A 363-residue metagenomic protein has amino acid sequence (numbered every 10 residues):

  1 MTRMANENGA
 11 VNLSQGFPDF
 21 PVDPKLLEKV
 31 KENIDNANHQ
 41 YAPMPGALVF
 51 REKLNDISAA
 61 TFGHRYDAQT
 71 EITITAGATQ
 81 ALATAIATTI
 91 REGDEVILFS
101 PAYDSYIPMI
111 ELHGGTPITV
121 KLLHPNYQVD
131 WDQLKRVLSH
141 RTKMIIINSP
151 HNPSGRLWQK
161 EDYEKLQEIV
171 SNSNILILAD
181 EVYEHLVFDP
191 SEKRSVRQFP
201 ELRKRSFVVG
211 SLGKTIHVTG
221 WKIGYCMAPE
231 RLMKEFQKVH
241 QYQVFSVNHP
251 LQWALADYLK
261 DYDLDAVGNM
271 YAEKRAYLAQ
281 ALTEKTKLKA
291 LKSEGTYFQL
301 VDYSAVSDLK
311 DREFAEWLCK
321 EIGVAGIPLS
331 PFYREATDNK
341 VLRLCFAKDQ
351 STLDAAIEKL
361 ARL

Functional and structural regions predicted by a protein language model:
M1-G77, T84, Y258-D261: N-terminal small-domain helix-loop-helix segment of the aminotransferase-like
D56, K135-R136, W317-G326, F332-L363: PLP-dependent enzyme catalytic core of the Aspartate aminotransferase-like
T88-I147, K160: PLP-dependent aminotransferase-like
D94, G115, N172-L176, R203-K204: A short helix->loop->beta-strand "cap" motif at the edges of active sites that frequently abuts
H124-P190: Active-site phosphate-binding strand-loop segment of PLP-dependent enzymes
F199-E235, V247: Active-site PLP attachment segment
F236-H240, L259-Q280, S307-K310: Structural signature of PLP-dependent enzymes
Q252, A256, Y271-A279, A290-Y303: Conserved glycine-rich beta-strand-loop-beta hairpin in the small C-terminal domain of fold type I
